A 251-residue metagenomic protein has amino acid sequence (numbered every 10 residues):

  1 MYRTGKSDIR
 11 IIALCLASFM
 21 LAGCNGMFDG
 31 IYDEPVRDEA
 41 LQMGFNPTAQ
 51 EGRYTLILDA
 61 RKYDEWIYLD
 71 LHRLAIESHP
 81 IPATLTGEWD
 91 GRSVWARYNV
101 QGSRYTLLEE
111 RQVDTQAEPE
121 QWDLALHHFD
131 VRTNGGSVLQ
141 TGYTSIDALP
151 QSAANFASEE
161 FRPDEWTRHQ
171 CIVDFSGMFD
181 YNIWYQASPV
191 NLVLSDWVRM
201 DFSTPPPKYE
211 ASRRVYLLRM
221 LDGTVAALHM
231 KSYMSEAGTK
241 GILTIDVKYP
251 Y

Functional and structural regions predicted by a protein language model:
Y2-I12: Bacterial N-terminal signal peptides that target proteins for export
L14-S18: Hydrophobic helical h-region of N-terminal Sec-dependent signal peptides in bacterial secretory/periplasmic proteins
M20-G23: C-terminal motif of bacterial Sec signal peptides marking the signal peptidase cleavage site
N25-Y251: Surface-exposed, beta-sheet-biased, low-hydrophobicity segments with strongly acidic/polar composition
